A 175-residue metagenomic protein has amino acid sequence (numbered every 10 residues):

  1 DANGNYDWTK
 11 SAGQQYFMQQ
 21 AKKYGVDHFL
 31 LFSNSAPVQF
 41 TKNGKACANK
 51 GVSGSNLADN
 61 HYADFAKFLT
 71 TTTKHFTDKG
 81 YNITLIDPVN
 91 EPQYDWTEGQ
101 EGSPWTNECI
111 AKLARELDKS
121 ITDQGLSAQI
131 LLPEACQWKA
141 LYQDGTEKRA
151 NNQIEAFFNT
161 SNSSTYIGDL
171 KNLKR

Functional and structural regions predicted by a protein language model:
D1-N151: Substrate-binding cleft and catalytic face of glycoside hydrolase catalytic domains, especially the flexible beta-alpha
T9, Y16, D123, E155-R175: Glycoside hydrolase catalytic-domain groove-lining segments
